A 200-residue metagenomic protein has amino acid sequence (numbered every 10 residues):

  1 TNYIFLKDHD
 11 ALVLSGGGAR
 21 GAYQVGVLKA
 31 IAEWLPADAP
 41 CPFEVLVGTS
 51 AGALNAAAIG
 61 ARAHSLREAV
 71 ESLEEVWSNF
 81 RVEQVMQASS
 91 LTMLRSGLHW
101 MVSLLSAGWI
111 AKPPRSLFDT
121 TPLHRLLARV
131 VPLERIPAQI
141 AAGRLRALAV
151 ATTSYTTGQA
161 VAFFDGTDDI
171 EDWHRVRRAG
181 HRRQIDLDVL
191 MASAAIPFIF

Functional and structural regions predicted by a protein language model:
T1-Y3: Flexible, membrane-associating and regulatory peripheral segments of lipid-active enzymes
F5-V13, G18-R115, T121, L127 (+2 more regions): Patatin-like phospholipase
V85-A88, R135, Q139, F198: Residue-level signal for secondary-structure boundary elements
P114-T152, Q159-F163: Active-site periphery "cap/insert" segments of enzyme catalytic domains
A141-F200: Active-site gating loop/helix substructures
